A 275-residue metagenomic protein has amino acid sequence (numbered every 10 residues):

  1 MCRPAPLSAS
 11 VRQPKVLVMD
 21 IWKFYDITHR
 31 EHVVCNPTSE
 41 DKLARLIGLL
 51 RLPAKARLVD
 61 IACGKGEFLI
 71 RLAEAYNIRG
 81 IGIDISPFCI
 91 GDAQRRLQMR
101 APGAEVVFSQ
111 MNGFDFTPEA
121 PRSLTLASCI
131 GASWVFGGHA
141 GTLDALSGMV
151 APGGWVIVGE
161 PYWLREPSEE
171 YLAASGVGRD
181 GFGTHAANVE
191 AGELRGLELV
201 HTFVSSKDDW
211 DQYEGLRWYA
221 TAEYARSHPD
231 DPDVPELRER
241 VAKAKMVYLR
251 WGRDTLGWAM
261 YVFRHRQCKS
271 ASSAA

Functional and structural regions predicted by a protein language model:
N36-A54: Conserved alpha-helix/loop element of class I SAM-dependent methyltransferases that forms part of the SAM/SAH-binding
K55-G64: Conserved class I S-adenosyl-L-methionine
E67-D115: Class I SAM-dependent methyltransferase SAM/SAH-binding core
P118-A127: A short acidic, Gly/Pro-enriched loop at the edge of an enzyme's catalytic core that lines a small-molecule cofactor
A140-W155: A short glycine-rich, Lys/Arg-flanked "PGG" loop and its adjoining helix->strand segment in the class I
V158-R179: Short, glycine-/aromatic-enriched active-site segment of Class I SAM-dependent methyltransferases
G181-G196: Short alpha-helix
F203-A275: Conserved Class I S-adenosyl-L-methionine
